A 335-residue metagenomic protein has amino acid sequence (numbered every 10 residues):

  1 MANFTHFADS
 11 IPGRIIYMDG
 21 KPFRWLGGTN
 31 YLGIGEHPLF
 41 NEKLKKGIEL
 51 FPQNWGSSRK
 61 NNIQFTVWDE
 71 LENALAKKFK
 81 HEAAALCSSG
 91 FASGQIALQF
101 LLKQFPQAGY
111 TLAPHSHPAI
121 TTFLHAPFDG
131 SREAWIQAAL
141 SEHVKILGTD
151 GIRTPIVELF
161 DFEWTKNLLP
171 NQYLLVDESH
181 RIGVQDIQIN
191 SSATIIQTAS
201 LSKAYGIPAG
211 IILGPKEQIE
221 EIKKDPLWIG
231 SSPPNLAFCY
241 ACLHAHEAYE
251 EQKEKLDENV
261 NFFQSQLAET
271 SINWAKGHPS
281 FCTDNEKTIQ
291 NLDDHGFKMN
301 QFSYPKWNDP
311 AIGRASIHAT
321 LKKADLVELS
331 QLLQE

Functional and structural regions predicted by a protein language model:
M1-W55: N-terminal "arm"/small-domain region of PLP-dependent enzymes with the aminotransferase-like
G33-I34, K60-F65, P118, G151-V157 (+3 more regions): Short, small-residue-enriched loops and turns at beta-alpha junctions that line or gate enzyme active sites
N41-S89: Conserved N-terminal alpha-helix of the aminotransferase class I/II PLP-enzyme fold
A84-A85, T198, F297-Y304: A short linear hydrophobic-aromatic micro-motif
F100-A119, L256: Conserved PLP-anchoring active-site segment centered on the Schiff-base-forming lysine
P127-V176: Active-site phosphate-binding strand-loop segment of PLP-dependent enzymes
Y173, H180-A268: Active-site C-terminal subdomain of aminotransferase-like
D257-G296, S303-W307, I317-A319: Conserved PLP-binding catalytic core of the aspartate aminotransferase-like
